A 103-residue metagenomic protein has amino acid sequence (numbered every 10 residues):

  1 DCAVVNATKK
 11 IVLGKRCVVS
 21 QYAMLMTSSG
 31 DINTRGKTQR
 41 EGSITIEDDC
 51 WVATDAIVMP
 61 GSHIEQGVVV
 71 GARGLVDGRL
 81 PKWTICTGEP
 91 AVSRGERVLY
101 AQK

Functional and structural regions predicted by a protein language model:
D1-H63, E89-P90, R94-Q102: Flexible, glycine/small-residue-enriched loop-and-beta-strand segment within the central core of proteins
R16, D49-W51, G67-V69, L75 (+1 more regions): Residue-level marker of beta-strand positions
I32, E65-G67, K82-W83: Short conserved catalytic/interaction loops centered on acidic-Pro-aromatic/His motifs
T54-G78: Beta-rich strand-turn-strand
P81-K82, T87-P90: Acidic, glycine-centered active-site loop in nucleotide-sugar glycosyltransferases
